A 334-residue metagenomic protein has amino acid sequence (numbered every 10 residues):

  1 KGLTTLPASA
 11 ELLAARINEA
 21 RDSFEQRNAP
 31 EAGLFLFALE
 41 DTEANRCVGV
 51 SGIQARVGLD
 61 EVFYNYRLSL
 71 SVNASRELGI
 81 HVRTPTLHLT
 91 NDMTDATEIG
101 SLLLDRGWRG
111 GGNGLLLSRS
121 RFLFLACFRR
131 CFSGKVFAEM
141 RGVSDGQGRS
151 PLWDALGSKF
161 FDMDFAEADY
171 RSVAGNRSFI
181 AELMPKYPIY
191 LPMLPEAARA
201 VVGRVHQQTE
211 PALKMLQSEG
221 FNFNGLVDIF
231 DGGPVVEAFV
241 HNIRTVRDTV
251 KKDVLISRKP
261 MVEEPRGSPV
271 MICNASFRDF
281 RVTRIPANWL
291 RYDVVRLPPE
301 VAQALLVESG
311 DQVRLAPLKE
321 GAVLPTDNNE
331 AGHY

Functional and structural regions predicted by a protein language model:
K1-A10, S23-N28: Helix-loop element at the rim of GNAT/NAT acetyltransferase active sites that forms part of the acceptor-substrate
N18-A38: A short helix-loop-beta-strand connector motif used in the catalytic cores of GNAT acetyltransferases and, in some
L36-A38, N45-A55, E98: Conserved beta-strand in the GNAT
A55-S101, A166-A174, I180, M184: Conserved acyl-donor/pantetheine-binding loop and adjacent beta-alpha core of acyl/acetyltransferases and related
V82, T86, S101-L104, R109-L125: Conserved acetyl-CoA-binding loop-helix of GNAT-fold acetyltransferases
D92-L102, F122-R141, P151, R199-G203: Conserved GNAT acetyl-CoA-binding A-motif
Y190-V262: Anionic-ligand-binding alpha/beta catalytic cores of soluble enzymes and soluble regulatory domains that recognize
P286-G310: Short beta-strand-centered segments at strand-helix junctions
